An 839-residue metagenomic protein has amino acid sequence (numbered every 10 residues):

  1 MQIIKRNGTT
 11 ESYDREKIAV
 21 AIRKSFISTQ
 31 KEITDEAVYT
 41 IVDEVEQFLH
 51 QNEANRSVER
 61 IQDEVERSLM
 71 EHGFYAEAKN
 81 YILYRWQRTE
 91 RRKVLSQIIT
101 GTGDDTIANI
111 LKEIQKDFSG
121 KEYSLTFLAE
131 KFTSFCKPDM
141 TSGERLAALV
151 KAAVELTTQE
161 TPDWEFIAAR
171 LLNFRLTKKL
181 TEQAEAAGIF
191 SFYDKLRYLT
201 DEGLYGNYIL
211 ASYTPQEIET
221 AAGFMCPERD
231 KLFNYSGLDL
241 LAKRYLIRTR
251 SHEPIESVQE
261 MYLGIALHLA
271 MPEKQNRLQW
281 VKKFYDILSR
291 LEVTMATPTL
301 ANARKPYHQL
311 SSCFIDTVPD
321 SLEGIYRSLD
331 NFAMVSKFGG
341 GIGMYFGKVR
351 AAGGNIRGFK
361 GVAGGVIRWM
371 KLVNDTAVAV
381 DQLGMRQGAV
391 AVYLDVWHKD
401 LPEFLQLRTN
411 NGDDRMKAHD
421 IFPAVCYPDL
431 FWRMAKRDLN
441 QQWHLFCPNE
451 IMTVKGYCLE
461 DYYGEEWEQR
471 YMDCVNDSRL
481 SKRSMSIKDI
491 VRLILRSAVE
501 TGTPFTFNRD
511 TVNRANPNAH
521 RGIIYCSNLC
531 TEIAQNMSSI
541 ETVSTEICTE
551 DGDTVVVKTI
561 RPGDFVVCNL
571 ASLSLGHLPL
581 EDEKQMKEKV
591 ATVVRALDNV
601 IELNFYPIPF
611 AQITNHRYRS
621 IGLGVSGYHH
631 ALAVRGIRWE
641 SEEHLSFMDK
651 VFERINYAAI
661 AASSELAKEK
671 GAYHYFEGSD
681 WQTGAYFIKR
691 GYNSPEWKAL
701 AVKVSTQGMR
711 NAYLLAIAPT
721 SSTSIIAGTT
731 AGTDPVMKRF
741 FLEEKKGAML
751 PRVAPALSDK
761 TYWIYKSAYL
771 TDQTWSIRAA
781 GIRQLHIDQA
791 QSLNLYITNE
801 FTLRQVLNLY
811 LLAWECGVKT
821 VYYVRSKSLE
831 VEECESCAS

Functional and structural regions predicted by a protein language model:
T9, K31, E36-L263, L267 (+1 more regions): Core nucleic-acid recognition elements
T9-Y13, I33-E36, G101-T102, M140 (+20 more regions): Alpha-helix capping and helix-loop boundary segments enriched in small/acidic/polar residues
N80-Q87, W164-L196, Y427, V512-Q535 (+7 more regions): Terminal amphipathic helices with adjacent charged low-complexity linkers/tails
E160-T161, R327, K348-V349, G354-G361 (+10 more regions): Short acidic, glycine/serine/threonine-rich loops at helix termini
T181-P272, G358-L372, G384-G388, Y393-N528 (+2 more regions): Conserved, charged catalytic cores of large soluble enzymes
T214-T220, D230-D239, T531-Q535, L597 (+5 more regions): Catalytic alpha/beta core of large soluble enzyme barrels
I247, E253, E260, I265-R277 (+11 more regions): Function-dense linear segments that define catalytic or interfacial modules in macromolecule-processing proteins
I287, K305, L329, K589-Q612 (+2 more regions): Internal maturation/activation junctions in enzymes
